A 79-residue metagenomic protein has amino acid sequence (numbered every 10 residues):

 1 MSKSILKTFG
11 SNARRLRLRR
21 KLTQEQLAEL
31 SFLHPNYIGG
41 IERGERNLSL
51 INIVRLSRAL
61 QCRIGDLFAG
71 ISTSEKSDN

Functional and structural regions predicted by a protein language model:
S11-Q26, L30: Short basic helix-loop element that most often maps to the first helix and adjoining turn of HTH DNA-binding modules
A13, L27-A28, I38-I41, L67: Conserved hydrophobic/aromatic packing and binding residues within compact polymer-binding modules
E25, N36, V54: Residues within helix-turn-helix
F32-L48: Recognition helix of helix-turn-helix/homeodomain-like DNA-binding domains that insert into the DNA major groove
I51-D66: DNA major-groove recognition helix of helix-turn-helix/homeodomain DNA-binding modules
R58, F68-N79: Short, charged recognition helix plus adjacent turn of helix-turn-helix-like nucleic-acid-binding domains
